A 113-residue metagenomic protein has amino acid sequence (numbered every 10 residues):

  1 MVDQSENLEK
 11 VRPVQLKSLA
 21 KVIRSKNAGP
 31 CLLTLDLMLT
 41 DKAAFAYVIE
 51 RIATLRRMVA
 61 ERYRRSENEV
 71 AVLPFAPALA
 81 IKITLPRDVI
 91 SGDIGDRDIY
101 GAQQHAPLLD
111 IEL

Functional and structural regions predicted by a protein language model:
N7-L113: Long, contiguous binding/interaction regions
